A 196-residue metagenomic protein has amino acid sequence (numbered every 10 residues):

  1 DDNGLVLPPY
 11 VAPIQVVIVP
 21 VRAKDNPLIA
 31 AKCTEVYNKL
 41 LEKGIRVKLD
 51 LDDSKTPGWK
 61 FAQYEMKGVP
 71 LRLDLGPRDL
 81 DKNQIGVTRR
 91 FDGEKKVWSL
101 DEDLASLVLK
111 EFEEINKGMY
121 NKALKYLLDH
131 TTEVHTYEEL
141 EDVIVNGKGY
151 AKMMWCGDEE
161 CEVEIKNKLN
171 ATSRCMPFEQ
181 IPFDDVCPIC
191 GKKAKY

Functional and structural regions predicted by a protein language model:
D1-Y196: NTP/phosphate- and nucleic-acid-binding module
